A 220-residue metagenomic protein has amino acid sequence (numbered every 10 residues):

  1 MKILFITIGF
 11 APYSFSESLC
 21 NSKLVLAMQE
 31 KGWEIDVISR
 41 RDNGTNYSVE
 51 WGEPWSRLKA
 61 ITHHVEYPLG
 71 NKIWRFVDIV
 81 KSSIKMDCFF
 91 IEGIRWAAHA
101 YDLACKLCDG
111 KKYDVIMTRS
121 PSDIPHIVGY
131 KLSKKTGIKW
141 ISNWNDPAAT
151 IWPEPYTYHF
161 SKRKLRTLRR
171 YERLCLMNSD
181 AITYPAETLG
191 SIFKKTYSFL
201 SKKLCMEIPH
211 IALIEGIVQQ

Functional and structural regions predicted by a protein language model:
M1-H64, A181, P209-H210: N-terminal subdomain of nucleotide-sugar transferases
K2-I3, V115, Y130-P153: Active-site proximal beta-strand in glycosyltransferases
S39-H99: A conserved catalytic-core segment of Leloir-type glycosyltransferases
E50-G52, L213, I217-Q220: A short helix/loop element that forms part of the nucleotide-sugar donor recognition site in Leloir-type
A104-P125, I138-N143: Short N-terminal targeting/anchoring amphipathic segment
I124, K131-K135, A148, K162-I182: Membrane-proximal helix-turn-helix segments that form the acceptor-binding/catalytic region of lipid-linked
R173-C205: A short, active-site helix/loop in glycosyltransferases that binds the activated sugar's phosphate group
T188, H210-I211: Carbohydrate-associated surface elements
